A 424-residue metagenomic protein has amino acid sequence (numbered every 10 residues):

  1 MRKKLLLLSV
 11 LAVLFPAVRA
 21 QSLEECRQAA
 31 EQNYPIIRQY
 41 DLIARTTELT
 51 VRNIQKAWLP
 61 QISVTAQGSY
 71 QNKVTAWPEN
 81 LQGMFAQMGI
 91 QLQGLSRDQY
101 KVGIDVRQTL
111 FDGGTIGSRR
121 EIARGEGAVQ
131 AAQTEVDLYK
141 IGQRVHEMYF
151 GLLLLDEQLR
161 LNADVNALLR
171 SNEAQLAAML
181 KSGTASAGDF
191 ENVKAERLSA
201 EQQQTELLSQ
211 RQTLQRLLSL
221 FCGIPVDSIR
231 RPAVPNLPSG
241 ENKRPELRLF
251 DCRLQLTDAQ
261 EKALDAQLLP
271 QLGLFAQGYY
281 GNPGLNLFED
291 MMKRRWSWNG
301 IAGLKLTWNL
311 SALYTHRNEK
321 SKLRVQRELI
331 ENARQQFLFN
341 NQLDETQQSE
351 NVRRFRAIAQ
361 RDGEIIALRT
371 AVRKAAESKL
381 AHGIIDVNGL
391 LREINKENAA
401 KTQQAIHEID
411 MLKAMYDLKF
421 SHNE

Functional and structural regions predicted by a protein language model:
K4-L14: Sec-dependent N-terminal signal peptides
L11, V18-K73, T184-S186, C222-Q260 (+2 more regions): Bacterial Sec-pathway N-terminal export signals of envelope proteins
E25, L49-R52, D137-R248, R253-Q255 (+2 more regions): Periplasmic alpha-helical coiled-coil/stalk elements that build and connect Gram-negative outer-membrane
R38-L42, Q55, L110-L138, G188 (+5 more regions): Sec/SRP-type N-terminal targeting helices
T65-D105, F275-L310: Small/polar, glycine/serine/threonine/aspartate-rich low-complexity segments that form flexible
E196-I224, A367-E424: Short segments within alpha-helical structural elements
